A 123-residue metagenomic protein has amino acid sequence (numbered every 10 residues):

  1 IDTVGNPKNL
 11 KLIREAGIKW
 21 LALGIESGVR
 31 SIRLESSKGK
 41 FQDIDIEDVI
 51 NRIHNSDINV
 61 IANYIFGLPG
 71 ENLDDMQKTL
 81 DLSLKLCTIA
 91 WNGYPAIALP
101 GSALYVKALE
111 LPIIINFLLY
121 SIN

Functional and structural regions predicted by a protein language model:
I1-N123: A structural motif corresponding to the C-terminal lobe/cap of the Radical SAM core domain
